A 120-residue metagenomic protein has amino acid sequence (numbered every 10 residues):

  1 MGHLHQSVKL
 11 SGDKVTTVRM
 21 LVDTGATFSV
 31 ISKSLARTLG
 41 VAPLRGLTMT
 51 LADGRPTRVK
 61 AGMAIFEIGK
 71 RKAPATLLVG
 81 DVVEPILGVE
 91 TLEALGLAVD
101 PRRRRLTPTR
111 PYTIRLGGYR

Functional and structural regions predicted by a protein language model:
M1-R120: Pepsin/retropepsin-fold aspartyl endopeptidases
